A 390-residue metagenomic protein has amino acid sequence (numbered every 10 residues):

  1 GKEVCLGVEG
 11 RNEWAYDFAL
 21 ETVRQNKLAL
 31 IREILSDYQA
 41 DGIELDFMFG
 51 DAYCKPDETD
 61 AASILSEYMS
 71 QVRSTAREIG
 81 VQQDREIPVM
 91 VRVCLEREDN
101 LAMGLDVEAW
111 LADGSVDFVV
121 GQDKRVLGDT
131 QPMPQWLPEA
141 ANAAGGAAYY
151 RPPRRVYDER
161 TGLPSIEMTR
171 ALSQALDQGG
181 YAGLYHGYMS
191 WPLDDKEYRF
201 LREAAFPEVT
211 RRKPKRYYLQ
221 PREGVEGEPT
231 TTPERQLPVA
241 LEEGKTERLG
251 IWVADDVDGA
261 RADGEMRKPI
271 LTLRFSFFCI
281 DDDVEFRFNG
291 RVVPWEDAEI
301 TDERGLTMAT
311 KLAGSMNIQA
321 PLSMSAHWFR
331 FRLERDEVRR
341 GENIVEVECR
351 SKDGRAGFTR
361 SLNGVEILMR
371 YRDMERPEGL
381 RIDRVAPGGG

Functional and structural regions predicted by a protein language model:
G1-E33, D37, R160-A171: Active-site-adjacent "subsite" loops/lids of carbohydrate-active enzymes
G1-F18, F49-S63, E67, R211 (+1 more regions): Aromatic- and acidic-residue-enriched carbohydrate-binding clefts of CAZyme catalytic domains
G1-Y16, D84-R92, G145-D158: N-terminal small/glycine-rich loop or linker at the start of catalytic domains across soluble metabolic enzymes
T22-G145: Active-site neighborhood of glycoside hydrolase catalytic domains
F118-T130, P152-R154, E159-V225: Substrate-binding cleft of secreted/luminal carbohydrate-active enzymes
P233-D263, H327-F329: Short beta-strands within extracellular/lumenal beta-sheet-rich domains
G259-T272, C279: Extended extracellular/luminal ectodomain segments enriched in beta-structured repeat modules
S276-E378, D383-V385, G389: Beta-strand-rich ligand-recognition modules
